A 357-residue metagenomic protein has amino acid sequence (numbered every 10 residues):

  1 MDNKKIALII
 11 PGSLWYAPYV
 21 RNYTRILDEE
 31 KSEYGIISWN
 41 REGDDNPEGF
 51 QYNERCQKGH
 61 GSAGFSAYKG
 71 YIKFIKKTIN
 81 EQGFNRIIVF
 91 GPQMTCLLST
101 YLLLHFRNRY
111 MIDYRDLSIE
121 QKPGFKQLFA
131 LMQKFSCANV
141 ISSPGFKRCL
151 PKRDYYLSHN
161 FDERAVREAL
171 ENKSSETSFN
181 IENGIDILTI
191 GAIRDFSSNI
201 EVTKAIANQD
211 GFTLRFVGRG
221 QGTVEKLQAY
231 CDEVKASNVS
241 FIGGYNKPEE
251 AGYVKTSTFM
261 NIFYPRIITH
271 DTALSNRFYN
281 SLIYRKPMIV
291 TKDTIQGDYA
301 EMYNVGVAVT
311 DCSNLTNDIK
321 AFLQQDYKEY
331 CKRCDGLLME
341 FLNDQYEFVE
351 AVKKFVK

Functional and structural regions predicted by a protein language model:
L8-I9, S175-S198, V202-R215: Conserved donor-binding/catalytic core segment of Leloir-type glycosyltransferases
L8-N22, I119, R194-S197: A short, glycine/small-residue-rich beta-strand->loop->alpha-helix junction that serves as a flexible
A17, D44, G70-Y71, I87-F106: An aromatic- and histidine-rich active-site surface loop
R25, I72-K77, L97, H105 (+2 more regions): Membrane-proximal helix-turn-helix segments that form the acceptor-binding/catalytic region of lipid-linked
F129-L170, D298: A short, active-site helix/loop in glycosyltransferases that binds the activated sugar's phosphate group
R194-S197, P248-K255, M260-I283, V290-D298: Nucleotide-sugar-dependent
G218, K226-G252: Nucleotide-activated donor-binding/catalytic signature segment of Leloir-type glycosyltransferases, i.e., the conserved
S313-N317, Q324-V356: A charged, aromatic-enriched C-terminal amphipathic alpha-helix characteristic of glycosyltransferases across folds
